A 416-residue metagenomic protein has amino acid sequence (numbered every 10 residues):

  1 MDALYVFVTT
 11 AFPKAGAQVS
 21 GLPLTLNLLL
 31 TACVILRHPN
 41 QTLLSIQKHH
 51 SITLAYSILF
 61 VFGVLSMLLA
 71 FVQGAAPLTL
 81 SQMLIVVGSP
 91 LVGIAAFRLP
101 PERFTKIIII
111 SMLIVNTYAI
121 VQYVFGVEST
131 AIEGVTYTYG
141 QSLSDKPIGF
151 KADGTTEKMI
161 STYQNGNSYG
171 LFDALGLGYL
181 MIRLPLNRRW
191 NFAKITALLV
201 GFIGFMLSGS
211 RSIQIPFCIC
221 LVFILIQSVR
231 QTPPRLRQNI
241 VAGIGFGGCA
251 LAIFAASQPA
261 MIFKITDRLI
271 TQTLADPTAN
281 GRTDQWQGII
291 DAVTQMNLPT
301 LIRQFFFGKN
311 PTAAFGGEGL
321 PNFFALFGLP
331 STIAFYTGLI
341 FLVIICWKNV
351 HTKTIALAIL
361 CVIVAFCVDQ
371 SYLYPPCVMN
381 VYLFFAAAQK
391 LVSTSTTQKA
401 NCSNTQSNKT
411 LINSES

Functional and structural regions predicted by a protein language model:
M1-T42, V64-L69, V362-V364, M379-N380: N-terminal signal-anchor transmembrane segment
D2-F7, T196-L199, I345-D369, V378-Q389: Loop-to-helix entry and N-terminal half of a specific, functionally important transmembrane alpha helix in multi-pass
T10-Q18, M261-P330, F335, P375: Long extracytoplasmic/lumenal interhelical loops at the membrane interface of multi-pass membrane proteins
A32-I35, A356-A365, L373-S416: Transmembrane alpha-helices of multi-pass inner-membrane enzymes
V34-Q41, A70-Y123, I344-I345, V364: Transmembrane alpha-helical segments and their membrane-water interfaces
T105-E133, D153-T155, S161-S208, I215-Q227: Alpha-helical transmembrane segments of multi-pass inner-membrane proteins
T117, V121-G126, L225-T273: A membrane-periplasm/extracellular boundary helix in multi-pass inner-membrane enzymes that assemble envelope glycans
K194, C218-V229, F327-F366: Hydrophobic transmembrane alpha-helices and their immediate junctions
